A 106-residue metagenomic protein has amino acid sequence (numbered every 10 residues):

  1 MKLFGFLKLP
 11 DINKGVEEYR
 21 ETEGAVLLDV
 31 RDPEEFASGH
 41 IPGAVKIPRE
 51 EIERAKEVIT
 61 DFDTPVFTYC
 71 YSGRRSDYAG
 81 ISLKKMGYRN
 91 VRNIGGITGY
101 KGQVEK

Functional and structural regions predicted by a protein language model:
M1-E18, T22-A25, P33-P65, Y71-K106: Rhodanese-like catalytic fold shared by cysteine-dependent sulfurtransferases and DSP/PTP-type phosphatases
D29: N-terminal glycine-rich beta->alpha transition that marks the start or flank of a dinucleotide-binding site
